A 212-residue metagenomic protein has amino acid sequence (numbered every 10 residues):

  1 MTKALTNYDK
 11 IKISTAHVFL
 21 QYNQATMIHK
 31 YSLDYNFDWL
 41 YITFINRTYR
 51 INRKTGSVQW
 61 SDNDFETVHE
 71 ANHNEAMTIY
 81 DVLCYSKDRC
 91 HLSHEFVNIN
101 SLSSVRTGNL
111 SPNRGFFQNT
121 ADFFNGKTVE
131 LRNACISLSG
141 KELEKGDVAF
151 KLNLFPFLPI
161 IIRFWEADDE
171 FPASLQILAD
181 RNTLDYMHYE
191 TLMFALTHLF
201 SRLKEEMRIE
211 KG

Functional and structural regions predicted by a protein language model:
M1-L40, E75, V82-L138: Short Lys/Arg-enriched alpha/beta "domain-start" segment
D9, D34, D38, D62-D64 (+7 more regions): Acidic-enriched, low-complexity/disordered segments with a strong bias for Aspartate over Glutamate
M27-K54, K141-E166: Amphipathic, interaction-prone secondary-structure segments
R47-E75, W165-E190: Intrinsically disordered, low-complexity regulatory segments enriched in Ser/Thr/Pro and charged residues
Y49, R106, S111-F117, K145-G146 (+2 more regions): Domain-length accessory/inserted modules outside core catalytic folds
V68-S93, L178-G212: Ampiphathic alpha-helical segments that act as solvent-exposed interaction surfaces
H69, A121, V148, L152: Short, charged/polar micro-motifs that form catalytic or ligand-binding hotspots
G126-D185: Conserved binding-pocket/active-site segment within a compact domain
